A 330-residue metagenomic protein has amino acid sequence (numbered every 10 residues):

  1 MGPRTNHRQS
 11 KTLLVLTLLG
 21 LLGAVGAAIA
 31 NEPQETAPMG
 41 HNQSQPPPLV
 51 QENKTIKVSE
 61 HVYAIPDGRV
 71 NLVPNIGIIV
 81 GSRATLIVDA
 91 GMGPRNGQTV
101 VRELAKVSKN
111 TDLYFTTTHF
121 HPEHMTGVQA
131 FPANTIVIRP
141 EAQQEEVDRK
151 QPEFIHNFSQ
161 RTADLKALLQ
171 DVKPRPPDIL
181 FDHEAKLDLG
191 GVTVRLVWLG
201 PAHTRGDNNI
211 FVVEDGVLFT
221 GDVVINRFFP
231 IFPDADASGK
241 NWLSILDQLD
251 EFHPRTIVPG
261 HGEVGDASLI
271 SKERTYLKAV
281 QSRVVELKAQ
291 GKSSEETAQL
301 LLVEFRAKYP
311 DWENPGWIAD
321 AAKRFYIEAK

Functional and structural regions predicted by a protein language model:
G2-L16: Bacterial N-terminal signal peptides that target proteins for export
L16-L22, G26-R83: Zn-dependent metallo-beta-lactamase
L22, A28-Q45, E251-H253, V264-K330: Accessory terminal helices/loops
V50, K57, E145-L199, E214 (+2 more regions): Metallo-beta-lactamase
T55-E103, N208-D222: Conserved beta-strand hairpin/beta-sheet module of binuclear metal-dependent hydrolase folds, prominently
H61, I79, D89, L104 (+10 more regions): Divalent metal-coordination and catalytic microenvironments
S82-L86, P94-R139: Active-site metal-binding motif and surrounding structural segment of the metallo-beta-lactamase
A84-L86, A90-P94, K186-D188, T193-A279 (+1 more regions): Metallo-beta-lactamase
